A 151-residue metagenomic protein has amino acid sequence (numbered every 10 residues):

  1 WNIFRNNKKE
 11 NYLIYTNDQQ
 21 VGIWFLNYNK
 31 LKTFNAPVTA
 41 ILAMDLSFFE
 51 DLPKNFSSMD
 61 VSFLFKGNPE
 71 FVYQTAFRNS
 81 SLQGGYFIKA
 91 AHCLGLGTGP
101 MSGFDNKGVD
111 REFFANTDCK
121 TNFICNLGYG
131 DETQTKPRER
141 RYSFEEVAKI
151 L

Functional and structural regions predicted by a protein language model:
W1-F49, K149-L151: N-terminal amphipathic, basic helical "cap/leader" segment at the start of enzyme domains
I3, A40, D60-E112: Small-aliphatic-rich amphipathic alpha-helix that forms the alpha element of a beta-alpha
W24, V109-R111, E132-T135: A short, acidic/glycine-rich surface segment
K30-T33, T39-L42, A115-T135: A glycine-rich helix N-cap at a beta->alpha junction
F34-T39, L64-N68, I124-L127, E146-L151: Glycine-rich loops and low-complexity Gly/Arg-rich segments that provide flexible linkers or classic glycine-based
L46, F104-K107, D131: Acidic, glycine-rich active-site loops and adjacent beta-strand->loop/helix elements that engage anionic groups
E50-N55: Short, conserved acidic/polar surface loops in the N-terminal third of protein domains
F56-M59, T121-L151: C-terminal helix-cap and adjacent tail motif
